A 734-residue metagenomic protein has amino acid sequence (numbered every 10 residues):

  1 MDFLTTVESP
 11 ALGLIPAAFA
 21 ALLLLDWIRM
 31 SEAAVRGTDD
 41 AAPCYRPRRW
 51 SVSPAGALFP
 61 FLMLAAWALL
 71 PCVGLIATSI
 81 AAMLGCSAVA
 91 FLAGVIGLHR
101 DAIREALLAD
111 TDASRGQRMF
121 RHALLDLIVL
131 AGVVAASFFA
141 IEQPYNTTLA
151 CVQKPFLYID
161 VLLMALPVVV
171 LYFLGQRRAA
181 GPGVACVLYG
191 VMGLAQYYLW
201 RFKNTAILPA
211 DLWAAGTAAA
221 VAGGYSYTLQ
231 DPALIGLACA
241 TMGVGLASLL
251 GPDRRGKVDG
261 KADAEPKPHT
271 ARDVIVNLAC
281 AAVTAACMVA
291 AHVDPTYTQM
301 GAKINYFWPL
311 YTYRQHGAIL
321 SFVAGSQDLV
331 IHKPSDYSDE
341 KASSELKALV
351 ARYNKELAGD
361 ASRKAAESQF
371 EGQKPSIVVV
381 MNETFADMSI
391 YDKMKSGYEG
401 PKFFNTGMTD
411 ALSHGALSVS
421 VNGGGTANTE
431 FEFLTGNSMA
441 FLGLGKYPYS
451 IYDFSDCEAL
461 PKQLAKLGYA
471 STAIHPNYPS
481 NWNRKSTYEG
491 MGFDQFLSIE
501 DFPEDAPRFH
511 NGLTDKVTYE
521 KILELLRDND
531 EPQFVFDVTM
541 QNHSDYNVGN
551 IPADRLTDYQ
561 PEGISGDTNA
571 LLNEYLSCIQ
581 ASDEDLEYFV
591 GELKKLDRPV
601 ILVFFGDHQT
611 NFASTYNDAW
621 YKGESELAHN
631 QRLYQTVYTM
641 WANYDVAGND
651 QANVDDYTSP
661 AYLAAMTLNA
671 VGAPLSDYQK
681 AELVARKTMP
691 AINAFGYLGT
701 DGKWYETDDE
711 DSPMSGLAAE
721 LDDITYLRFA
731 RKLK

Functional and structural regions predicted by a protein language model:
D2-Y313: Transmembrane and membrane-interface helices of multi-pass, inner-membrane envelope-modifying transferases
A33-Y45, R254-D273, E340-K341, N354-E371 (+2 more regions): Intrinsically disordered, low-complexity coil segments
I103, A136, A218, I319-F322 (+6 more regions): Generic structural signal of hydrophobic/aromatic residues within well-ordered alpha-helices of folded domains
L212-A215, Q315-F322, D339, S343 (+3 more regions): Alpha-helix initiation and N-capping motif
A220-G223, P232-G236, A342, L346-L357 (+1 more regions): Membrane-proximal soluble helical/coiled-coil segments that couple transmembrane anchors to catalytic or regulatory
A290-V379: Membrane-interface segments at or immediately adjacent to transmembrane helices that form the boundary between
A351-E371, M381-N382, A386-K734: Solvent-exposed soluble domains appended to multi-pass membrane proteins
